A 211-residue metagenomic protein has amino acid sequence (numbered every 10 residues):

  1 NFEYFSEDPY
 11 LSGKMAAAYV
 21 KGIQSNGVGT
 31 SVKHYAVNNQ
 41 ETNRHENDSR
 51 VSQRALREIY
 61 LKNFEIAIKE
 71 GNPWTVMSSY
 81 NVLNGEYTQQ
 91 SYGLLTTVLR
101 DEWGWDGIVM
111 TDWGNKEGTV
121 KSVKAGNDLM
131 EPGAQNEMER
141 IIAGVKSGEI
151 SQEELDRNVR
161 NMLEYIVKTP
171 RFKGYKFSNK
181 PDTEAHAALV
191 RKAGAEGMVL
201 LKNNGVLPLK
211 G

Functional and structural regions predicted by a protein language model:
N1-G211: Glycoside hydrolase catalytic-domain context in secreted enzymes
